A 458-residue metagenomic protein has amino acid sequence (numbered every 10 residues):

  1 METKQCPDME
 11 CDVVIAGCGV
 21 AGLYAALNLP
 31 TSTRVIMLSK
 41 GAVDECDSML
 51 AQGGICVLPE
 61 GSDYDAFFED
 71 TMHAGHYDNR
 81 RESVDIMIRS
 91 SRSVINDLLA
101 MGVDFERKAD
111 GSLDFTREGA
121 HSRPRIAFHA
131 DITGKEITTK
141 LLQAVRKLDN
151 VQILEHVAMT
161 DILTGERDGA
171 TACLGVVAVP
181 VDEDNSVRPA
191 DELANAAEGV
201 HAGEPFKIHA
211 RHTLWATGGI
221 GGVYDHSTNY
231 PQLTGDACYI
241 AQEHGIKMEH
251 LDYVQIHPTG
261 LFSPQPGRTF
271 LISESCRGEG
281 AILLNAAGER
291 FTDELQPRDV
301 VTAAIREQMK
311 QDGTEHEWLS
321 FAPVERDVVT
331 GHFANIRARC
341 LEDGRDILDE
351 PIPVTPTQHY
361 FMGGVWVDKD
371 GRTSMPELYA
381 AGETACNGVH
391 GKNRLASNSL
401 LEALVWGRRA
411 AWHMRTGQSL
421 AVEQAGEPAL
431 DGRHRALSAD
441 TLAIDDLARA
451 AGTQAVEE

Functional and structural regions predicted by a protein language model:
M1-C11, V20, N28, A42-D44 (+10 more regions): Glycine- and aromatic-enriched mobile tails/lids
M1-V13, P30-S32, R188-L193, G199: Extreme N-terminal leader/targeting segments of oxidoreductases
V13-M37: N-terminal Rossmann-like FAD-binding beta1-loop-alpha1 element of flavoenzymes
V14-A16, I208-G218, A380: Short hydrophobic core segments
G41-M72, H76, Q255-P258, P266-F270: Conserved N-terminal glycine-rich FAD pyrophosphate-binding loop of Rossmann-like flavoproteins
V43, I240, I246-I352, H413-S419 (+1 more regions): An anion/pyrophosphate-binding glycine-rich loop and adjacent beta-alpha core in soluble alpha-beta enzymes
A100-V187, G203-E204, H209, A216 (+2 more regions): Conserved redox-cofactor binding core of oxidoreductases
H212-P266, F270, N398-W406, W412: Glycine-rich loop(s) and the adjacent beta-strand/alpha-helix scaffold that form part
